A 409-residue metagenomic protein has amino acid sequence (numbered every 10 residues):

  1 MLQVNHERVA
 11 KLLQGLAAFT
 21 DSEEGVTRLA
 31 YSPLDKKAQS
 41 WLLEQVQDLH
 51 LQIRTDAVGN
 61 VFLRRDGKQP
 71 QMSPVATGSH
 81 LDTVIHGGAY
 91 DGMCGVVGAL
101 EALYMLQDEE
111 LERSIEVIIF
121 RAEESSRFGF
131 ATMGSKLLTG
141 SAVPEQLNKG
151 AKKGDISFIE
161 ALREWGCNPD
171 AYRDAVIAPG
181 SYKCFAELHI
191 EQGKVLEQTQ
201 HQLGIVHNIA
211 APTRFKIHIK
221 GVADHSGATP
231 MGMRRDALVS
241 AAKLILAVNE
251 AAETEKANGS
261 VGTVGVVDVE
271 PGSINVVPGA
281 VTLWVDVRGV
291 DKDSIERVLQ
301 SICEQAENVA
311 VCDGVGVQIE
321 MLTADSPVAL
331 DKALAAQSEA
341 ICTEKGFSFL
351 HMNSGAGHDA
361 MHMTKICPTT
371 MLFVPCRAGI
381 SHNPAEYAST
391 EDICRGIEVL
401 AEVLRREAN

Functional and structural regions predicted by a protein language model:
L2-S32, R121, D325, I380-H382: N-terminal capping segment at the start of a domain
V9-A17, G78-S79, F349-V399: Zn-dependent metallopeptidase/amidohydrolase metal-coordination segment
A18-D66: A non-catalytic alpha/beta surface segment that caps or lines the substrate-entry region of metallo-dependent hydrolase
L29-Y31, T263-G272, W284-V290, G316-A335 (+1 more regions): A short beta-alpha structural unit
L43-Q47, Q52, V61-R163, T390 (+1 more regions): Active-site metal-coordination/substrate-binding segment of hydrolases, especially metallo-dependent peptidases
T77, H86-E124, T213-I219, H225 (+4 more regions): Alpha-helical metal-binding/catalytic segments enriched in His/Glu/Asp
A122-E123, G129-K292: Midchain, well-structured core segments that form catalytic/ion-binding scaffolds
I209, H225, T229-T254, L299 (+3 more regions): His/Asp/Glu-rich mid-to-C-terminal helical/loop segments that flank catalytic regions of hydrolases
